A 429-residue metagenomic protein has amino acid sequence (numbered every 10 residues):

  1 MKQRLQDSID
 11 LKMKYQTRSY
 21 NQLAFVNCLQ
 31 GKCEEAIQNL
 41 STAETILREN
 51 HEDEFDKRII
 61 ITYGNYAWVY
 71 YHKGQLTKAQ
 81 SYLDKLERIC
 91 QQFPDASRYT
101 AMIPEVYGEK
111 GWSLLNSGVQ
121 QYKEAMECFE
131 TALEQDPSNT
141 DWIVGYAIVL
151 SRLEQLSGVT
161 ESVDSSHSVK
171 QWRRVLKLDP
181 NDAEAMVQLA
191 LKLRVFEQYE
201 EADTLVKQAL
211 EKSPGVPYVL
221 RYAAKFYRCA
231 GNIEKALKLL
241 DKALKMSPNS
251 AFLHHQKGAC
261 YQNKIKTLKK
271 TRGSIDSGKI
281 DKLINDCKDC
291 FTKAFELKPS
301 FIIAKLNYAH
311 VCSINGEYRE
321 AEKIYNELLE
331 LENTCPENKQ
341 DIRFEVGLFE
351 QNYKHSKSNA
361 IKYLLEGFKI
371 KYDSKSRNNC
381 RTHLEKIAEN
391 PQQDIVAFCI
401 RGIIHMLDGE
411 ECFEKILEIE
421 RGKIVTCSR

Functional and structural regions predicted by a protein language model:
R4-M13, I46-K57, I89-I103, W142 (+4 more regions): Flexible helix-coil transition and linker loops at the boundaries of alpha-helical arrays
S8, A43, L86, A132 (+7 more regions): Canonical positions in the second alpha-helix
K14, K57, P137, P180 (+6 more regions): Short coil turns that delineate tetratricopeptide repeat
Q16, L23, Y66, I103 (+10 more regions): Structural register within alpha-helical repeat arrays
S19, A96, W142, A185 (+8 more regions): TPR alpha-solenoid repeat register
V26, V69, S113-L115, V149 (+8 more regions): Residue-level signature for tetratricopeptide repeat
H51-E52, G74, N116-V119, A147 (+12 more regions): Short coil/turn linking the two alpha-helices of tandem helical-hairpin repeats
